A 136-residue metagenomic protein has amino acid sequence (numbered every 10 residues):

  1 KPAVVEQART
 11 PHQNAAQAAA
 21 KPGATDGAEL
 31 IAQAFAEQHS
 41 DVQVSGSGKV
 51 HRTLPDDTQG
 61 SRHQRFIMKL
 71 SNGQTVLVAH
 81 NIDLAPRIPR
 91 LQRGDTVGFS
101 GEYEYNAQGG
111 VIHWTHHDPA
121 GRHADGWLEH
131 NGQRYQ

Functional and structural regions predicted by a protein language model:
K1-Q136: OB-fold and OB-like single-stranded nucleic-acid-recognition modules and their adjacent interaction interfaces
